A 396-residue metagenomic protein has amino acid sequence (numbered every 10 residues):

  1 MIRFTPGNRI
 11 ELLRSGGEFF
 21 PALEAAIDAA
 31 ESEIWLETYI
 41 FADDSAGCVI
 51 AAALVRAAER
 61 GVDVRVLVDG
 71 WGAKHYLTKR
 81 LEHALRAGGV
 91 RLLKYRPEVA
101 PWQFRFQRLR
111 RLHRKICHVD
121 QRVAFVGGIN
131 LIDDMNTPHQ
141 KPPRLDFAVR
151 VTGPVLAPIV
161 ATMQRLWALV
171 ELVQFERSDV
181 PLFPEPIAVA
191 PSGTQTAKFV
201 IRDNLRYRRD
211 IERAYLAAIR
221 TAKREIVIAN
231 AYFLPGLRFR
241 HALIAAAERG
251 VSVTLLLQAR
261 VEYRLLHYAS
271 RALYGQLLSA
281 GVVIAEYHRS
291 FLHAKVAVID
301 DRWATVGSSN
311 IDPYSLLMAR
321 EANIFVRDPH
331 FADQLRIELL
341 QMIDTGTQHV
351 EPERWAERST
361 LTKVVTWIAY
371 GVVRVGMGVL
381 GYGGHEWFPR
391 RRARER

Functional and structural regions predicted by a protein language model:
M1-R396: Charged, low-complexity intrinsically disordered terminal segments
